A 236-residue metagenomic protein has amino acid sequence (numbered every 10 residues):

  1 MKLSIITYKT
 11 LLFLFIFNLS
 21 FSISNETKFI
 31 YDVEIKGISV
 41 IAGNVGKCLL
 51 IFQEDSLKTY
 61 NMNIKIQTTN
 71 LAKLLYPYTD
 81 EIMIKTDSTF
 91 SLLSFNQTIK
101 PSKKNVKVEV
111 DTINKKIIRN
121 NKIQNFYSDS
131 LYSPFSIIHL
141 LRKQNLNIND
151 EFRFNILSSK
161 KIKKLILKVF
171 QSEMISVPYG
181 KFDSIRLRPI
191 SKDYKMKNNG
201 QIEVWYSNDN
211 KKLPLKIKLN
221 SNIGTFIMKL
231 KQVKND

Functional and structural regions predicted by a protein language model:
I5, F21-N25, P134: Compositionally biased regions
I6-L19: Sec-dependent N-terminal signal peptides
F13, L131-F135, V169, I227: Low-complexity, intrinsically disordered regions enriched in charged/polar residues
I16, K143-L146: Generic surface-pattern signal
I23-T112, L146-D236: Acidic, serine/threonine-rich low-complexity disordered tracts
P101-K143: Hydrophobic, well-structured mid-protein blocks that either form specific transmembrane helices
